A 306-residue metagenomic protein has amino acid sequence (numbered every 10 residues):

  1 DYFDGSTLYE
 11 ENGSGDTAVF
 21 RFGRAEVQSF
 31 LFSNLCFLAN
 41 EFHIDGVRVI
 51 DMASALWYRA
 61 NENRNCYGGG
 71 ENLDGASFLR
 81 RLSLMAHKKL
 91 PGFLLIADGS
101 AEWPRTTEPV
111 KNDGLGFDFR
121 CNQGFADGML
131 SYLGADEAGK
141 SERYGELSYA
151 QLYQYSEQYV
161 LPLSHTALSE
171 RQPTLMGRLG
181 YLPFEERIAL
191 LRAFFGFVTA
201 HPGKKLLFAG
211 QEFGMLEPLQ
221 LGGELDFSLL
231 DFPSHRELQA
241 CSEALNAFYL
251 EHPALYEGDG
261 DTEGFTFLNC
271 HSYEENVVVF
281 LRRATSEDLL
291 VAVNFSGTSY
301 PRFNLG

Functional and structural regions predicted by a protein language model:
D1-E71: Substrate-binding/active-site clefts of carbohydrate-active enzymes
F20-R21, A25-Q28, L230-C241: A short, structured beta-strand-centered segment in the mid-to-C-terminal lobe of catalytic cores from group-transfer
V27, L31-L38, F78, L82 (+3 more regions): Alpha-helical packing segments of well-folded alpha/beta enzyme cores
H43-D45, W57-L221, L250, Y256-N304: Conserved alpha/beta catalytic core and glycan-binding cleft of carbohydrate-active enzymes
L225: Active-site beta-strand/loop architecture of penicillin-binding DD-peptidases
S228-L230, G306: A structural detector for beta-sheet-dominated domains
P233-G258: Catalytic cores of secreted or luminal carbohydrate-active enzymes
